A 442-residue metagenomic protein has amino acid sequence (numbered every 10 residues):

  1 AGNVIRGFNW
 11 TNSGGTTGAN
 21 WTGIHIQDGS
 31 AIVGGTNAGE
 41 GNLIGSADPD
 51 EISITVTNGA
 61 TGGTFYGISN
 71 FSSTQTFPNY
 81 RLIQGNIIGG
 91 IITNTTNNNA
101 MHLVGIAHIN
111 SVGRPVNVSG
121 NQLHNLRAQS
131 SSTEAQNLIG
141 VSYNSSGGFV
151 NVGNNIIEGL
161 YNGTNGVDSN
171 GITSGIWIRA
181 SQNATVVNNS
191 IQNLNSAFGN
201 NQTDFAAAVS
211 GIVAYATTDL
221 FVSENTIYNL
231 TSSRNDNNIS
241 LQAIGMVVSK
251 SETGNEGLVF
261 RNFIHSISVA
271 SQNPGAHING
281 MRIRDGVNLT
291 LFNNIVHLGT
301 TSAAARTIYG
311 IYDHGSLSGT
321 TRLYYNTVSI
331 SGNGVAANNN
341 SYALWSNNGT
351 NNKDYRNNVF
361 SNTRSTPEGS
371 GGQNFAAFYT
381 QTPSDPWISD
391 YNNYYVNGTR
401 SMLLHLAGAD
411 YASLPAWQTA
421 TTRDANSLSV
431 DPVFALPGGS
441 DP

Functional and structural regions predicted by a protein language model:
G2-T16, N20, I32, S53-T64 (+1 more regions): Predominantly extracellular beta-rich ligand-binding scaffolds that present long acidic/polar faces for carbohydrate
I26: Conserved strand-loop elements at the edges of beta-sheets that form or border functional pockets
T36: Extracellular repeat turn/loop positions enriched in glycine and acidic/polar residues, especially those that create
Y66-S69: Signature of short aromatic-glycine-proline-rich micro-motifs recurring in repeat-based ectodomains
